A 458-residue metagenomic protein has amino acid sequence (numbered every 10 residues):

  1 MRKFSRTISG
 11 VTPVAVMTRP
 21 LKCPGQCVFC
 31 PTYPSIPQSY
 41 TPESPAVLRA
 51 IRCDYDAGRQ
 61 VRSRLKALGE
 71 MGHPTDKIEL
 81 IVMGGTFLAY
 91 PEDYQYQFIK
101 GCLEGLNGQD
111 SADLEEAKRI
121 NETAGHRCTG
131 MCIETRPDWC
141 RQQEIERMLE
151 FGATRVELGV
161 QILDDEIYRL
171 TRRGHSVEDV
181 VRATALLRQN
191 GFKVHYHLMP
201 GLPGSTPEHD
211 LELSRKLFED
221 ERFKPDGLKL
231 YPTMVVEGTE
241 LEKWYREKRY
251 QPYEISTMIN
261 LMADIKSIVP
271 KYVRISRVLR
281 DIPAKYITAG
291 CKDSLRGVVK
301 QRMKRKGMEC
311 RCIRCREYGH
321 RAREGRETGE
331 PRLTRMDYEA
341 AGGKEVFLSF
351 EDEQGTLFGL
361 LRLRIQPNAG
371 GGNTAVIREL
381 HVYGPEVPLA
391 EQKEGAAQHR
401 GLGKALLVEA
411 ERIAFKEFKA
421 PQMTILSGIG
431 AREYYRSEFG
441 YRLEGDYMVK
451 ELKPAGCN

Functional and structural regions predicted by a protein language model:
M1-Q26, P34-L68, H73-T75, G125: N-terminal [4Fe-4S]-dependent radical SAM core
S39-Q60, L80, G84-H195, M199-S256 (+2 more regions): Conserved non-cysteine loop/helix-boundary elements of the Radical SAM core domain that shape
P232-V273, R280-E324, L389-A397: Radical SAM enzyme [4Fe-4S]-AdoMet core and its adjacent flexible, acidic and glycine-rich loops/tails across
R314-E339, G343-V346: Catalytic-core elements of nucleic-acid end-processing and repair enzymes
M336-P385: A conserved beta-strand-loop-helix scaffold within acyl/acetyltransferase catalytic domains
K393-I413: Conserved acetyl-CoA-binding loop-helix of GNAT-fold acetyltransferases
R412-S427: Conserved GNAT acetyl-CoA-binding A-motif
S427-Y447: Conserved active-site alpha-helix within GNAT-family acetyltransferase domains
